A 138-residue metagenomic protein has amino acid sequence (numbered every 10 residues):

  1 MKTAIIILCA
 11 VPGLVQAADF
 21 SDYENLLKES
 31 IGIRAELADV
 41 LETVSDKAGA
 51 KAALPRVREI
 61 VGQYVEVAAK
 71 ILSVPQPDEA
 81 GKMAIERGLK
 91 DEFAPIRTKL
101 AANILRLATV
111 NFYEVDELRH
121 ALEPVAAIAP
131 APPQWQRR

Functional and structural regions predicted by a protein language model:
M1-I7: Sec-dependent signal peptide recognition, specifically the positively charged N-region followed immediately by
L8-A17: Hydrophobic h-region of N-terminal signal peptides that target proteins for export in Gram-negative bacteria
C9, E42-S45, P77: Compositionally biased, low-complexity repeat tracts
A17-R58, A127-R138: Immediate post-signal-peptide N-terminus of mature secreted/exported proteins
V61-R138: Compact alpha-helical subdomains of small soluble proteins
